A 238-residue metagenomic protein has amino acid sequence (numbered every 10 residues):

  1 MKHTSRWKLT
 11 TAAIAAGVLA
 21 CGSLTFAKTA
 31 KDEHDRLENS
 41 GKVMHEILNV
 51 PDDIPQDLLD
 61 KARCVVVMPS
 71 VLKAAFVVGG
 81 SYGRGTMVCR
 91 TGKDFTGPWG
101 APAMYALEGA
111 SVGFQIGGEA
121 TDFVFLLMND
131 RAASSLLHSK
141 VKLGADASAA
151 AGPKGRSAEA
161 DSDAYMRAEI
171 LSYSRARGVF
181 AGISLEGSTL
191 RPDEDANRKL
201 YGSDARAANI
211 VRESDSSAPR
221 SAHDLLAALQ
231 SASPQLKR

Functional and structural regions predicted by a protein language model:
K2-I14: Bacterial N-terminal signal peptides that target proteins for export
K2-T4, L24, D32: General helical secondary-structure elements
I14-A15, T25: Cleavable N-terminal signal peptides
C21-A27: Sec/Tat signal peptide C-region and signal peptidase I cleavage site
K28-R238: Small-residue-enriched, tightly packed secondary-structure blocks
